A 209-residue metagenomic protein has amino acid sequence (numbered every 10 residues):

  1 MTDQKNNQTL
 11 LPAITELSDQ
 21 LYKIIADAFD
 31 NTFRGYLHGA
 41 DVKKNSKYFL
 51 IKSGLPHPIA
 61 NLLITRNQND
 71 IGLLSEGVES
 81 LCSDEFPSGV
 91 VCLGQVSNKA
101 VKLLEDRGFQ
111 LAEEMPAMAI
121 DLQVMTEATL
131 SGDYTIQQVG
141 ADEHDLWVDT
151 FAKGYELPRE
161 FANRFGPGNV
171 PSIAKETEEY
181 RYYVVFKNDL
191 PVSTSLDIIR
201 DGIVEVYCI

Functional and structural regions predicted by a protein language model:
M1-S83, V96: N-terminal charged segments
T2-F29, L62-N67, M115, E127-F165 (+2 more regions): Short amphipathic alpha-helix that is part of the acyltransferase structural core
R34-K43, D84-P87, A112-E114, S172-Y183 (+2 more regions): A short helix-loop-beta-strand connector motif used in the catalytic cores of GNAT acetyltransferases and, in some
N45, S53, I120, F186-N188: Active-site beta-strand termini and strand-to-loop segments that position acidic
N45-K47, E113-M115, N188, D201: Residue-level signal for tight coil/turn positions that link beta-strands
I51, P56-N61, A112, I198-V206: A conserved beta-turn-beta hairpin within the catalytic core of GNAT-like acetyltransferases that forms part
N67-D142: Acyl-donor-binding surface of acyltransferase catalytic domains
R159-I209: A conserved beta-strand-loop-helix scaffold within acyl/acetyltransferase catalytic domains
